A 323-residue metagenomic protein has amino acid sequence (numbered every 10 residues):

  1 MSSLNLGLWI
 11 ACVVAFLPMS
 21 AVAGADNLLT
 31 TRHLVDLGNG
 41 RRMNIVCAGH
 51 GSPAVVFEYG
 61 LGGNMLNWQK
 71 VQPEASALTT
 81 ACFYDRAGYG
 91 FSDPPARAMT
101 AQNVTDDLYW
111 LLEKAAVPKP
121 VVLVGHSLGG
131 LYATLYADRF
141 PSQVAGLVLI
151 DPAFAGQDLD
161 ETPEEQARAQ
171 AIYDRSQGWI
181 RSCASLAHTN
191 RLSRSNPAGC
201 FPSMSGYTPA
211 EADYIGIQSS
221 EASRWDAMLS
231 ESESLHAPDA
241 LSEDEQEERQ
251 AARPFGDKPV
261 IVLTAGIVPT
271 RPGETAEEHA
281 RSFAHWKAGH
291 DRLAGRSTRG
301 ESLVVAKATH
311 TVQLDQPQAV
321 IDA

Functional and structural regions predicted by a protein language model:
G7-P18: Bacterial N-terminal signal peptides
D26-R42: N-terminal cap/lid segment of alpha/beta-hydrolase-fold proteins
R41, V46-F91: Conserved HGGG/HGGXW glycine-rich cap/lid loop of the alpha/beta-hydrolase fold
V46, R86-V124, F140, E164-Q166: Active-site loop/oxyanion-hole signature of alpha/beta-hydrolase fold enzymes
D85, I150-D151, L263: Alpha/beta-hydrolase-fold catalytic nucleophile elbow
K119-E161: Conserved hydrolase catalytic core segment
P163-R292: Alpha/beta-hydrolase
T298-A323: Catalytic active-site module of serine/aspartate enzymes centered on a nucleophile-bearing elbow/loop
